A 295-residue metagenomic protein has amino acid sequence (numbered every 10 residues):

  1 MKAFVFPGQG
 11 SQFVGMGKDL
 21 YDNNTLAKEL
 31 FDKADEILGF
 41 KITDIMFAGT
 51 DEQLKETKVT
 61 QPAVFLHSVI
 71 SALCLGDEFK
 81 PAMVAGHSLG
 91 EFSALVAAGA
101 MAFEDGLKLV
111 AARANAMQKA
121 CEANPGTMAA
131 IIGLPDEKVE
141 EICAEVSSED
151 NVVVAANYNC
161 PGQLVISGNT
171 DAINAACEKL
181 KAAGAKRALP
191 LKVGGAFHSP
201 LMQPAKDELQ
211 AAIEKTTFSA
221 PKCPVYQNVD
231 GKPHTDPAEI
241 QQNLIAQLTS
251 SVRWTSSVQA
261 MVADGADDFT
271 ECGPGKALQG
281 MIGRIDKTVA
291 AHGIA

Functional and structural regions predicted by a protein language model:
M1-V139, L191, D268-A295: FabD-like malonyl-/acyl-CoA
Q9-S11, L38, A98-S250: Alpha/beta catalytic cores of group-transfer enzymes, especially the acyltransferase/condensing modules of polyketide
L26, T249-R253: Soluble or luminal CAZymes and related metallo-dependent hydrolases
A172-I173, A212, G265, T288-H292: NAD(P)-dependent dehydrogenase/reductase Rossmann-like domain
K181, V262-G265: Non-catalytic positions within long, well-ordered alpha-helices that form the structural scaffold/packing of enzyme
V252-A260: A short, well-structured juxtamembrane/interface segment
